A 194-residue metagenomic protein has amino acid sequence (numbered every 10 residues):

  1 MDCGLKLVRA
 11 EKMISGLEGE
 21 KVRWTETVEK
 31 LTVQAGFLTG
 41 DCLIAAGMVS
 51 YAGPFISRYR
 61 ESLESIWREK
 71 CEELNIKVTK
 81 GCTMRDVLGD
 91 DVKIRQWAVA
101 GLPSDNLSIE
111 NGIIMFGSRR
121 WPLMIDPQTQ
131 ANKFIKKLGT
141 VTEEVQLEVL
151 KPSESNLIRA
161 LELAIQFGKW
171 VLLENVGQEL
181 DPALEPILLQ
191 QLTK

Functional and structural regions predicted by a protein language model:
M1-K194: Conformational switch/transducer regions in large eukaryotic molecular machines and scaffolds
